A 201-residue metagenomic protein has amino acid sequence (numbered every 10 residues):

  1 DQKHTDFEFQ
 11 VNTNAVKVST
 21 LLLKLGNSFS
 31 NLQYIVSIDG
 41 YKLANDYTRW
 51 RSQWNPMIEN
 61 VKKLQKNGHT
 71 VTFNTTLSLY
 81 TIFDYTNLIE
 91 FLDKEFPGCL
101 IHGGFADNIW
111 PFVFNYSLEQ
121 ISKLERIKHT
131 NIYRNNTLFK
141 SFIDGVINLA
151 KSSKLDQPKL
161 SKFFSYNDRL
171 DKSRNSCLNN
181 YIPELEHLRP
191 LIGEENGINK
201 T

Functional and structural regions predicted by a protein language model:
D1, L25, V61-L64, L92: Hydrophobic positions in alpha-helices of CheY-like receiver
D1-T20, N27-I58, T70-L79, G98-F112: Core AdoMet radical
L21-L23, T48, D84-L88, F112-L118: Short aromatic-enriched loop/helix-cap "lid" or pocket-rim segments at secondary-structure transitions that line
S28, N67, E95, I127-T130: Structured helix-beta-strand junction loops
Q53-K62, Y85-E90, I121-H129: Well-ordered, non-membrane alpha-helical segments in soluble/globular domains
L79-E95: Catalytic cores of alpha/beta
L79-F83, C99-H129, Y133, T137-A150: Flexible glycine/acidic-rich beta-alpha junction loops that bind and position SAM and/or redox cofactors in anaerobic
H129-T201: Radical SAM enzyme core and accessory elements
